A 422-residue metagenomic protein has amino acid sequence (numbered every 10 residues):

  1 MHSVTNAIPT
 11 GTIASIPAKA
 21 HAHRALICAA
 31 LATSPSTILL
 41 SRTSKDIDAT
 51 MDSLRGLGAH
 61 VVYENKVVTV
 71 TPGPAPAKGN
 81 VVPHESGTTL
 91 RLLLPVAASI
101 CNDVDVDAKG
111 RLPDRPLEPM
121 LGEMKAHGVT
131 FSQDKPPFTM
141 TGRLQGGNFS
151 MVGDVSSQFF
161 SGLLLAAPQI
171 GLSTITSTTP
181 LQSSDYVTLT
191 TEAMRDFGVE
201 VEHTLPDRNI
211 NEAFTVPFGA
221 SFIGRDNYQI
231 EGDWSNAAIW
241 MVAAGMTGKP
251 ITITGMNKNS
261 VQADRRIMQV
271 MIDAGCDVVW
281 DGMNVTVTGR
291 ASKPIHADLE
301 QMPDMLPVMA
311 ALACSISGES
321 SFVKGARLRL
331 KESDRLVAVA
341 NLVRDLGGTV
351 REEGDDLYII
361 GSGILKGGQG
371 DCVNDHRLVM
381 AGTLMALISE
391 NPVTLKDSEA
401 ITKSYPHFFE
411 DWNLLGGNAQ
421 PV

Functional and structural regions predicted by a protein language model:
M1-V422: Short, structured segments at the rim of ligand-binding sites
